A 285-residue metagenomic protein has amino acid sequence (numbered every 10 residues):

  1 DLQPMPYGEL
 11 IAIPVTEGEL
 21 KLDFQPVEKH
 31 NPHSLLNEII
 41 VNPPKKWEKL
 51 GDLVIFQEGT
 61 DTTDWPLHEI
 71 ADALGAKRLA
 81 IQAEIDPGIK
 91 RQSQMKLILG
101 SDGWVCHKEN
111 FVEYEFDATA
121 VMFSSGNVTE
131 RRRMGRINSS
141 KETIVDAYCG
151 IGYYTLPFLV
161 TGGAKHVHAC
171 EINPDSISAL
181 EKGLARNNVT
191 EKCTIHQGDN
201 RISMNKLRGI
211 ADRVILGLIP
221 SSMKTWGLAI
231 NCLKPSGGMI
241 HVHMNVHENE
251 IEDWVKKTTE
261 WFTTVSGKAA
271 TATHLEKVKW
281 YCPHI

Functional and structural regions predicted by a protein language model:
D1-I285: SAM-dependent transferase fold signal centered on methyltransferase-like domains, encompassing both Class I
